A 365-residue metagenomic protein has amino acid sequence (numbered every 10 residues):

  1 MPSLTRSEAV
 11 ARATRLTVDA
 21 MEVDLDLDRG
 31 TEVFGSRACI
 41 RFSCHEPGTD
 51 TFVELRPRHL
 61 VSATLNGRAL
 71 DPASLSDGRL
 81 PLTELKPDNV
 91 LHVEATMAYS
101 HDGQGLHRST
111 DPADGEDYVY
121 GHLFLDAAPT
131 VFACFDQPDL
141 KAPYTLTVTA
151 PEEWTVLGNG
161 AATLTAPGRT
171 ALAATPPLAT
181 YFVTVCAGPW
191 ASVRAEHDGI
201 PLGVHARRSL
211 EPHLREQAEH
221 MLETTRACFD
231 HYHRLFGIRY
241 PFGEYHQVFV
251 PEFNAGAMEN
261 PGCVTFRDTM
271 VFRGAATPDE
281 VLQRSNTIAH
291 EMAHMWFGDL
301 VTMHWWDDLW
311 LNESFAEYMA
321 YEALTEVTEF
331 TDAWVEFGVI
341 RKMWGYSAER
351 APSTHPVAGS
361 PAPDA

Functional and structural regions predicted by a protein language model:
M1-G243, T269, G274: Acidic/His-enriched low-complexity segments
L172, V204-A365: Hydrophobic alpha-helical and helix-loop surface patches within well-folded domains that function as non-catalytic
